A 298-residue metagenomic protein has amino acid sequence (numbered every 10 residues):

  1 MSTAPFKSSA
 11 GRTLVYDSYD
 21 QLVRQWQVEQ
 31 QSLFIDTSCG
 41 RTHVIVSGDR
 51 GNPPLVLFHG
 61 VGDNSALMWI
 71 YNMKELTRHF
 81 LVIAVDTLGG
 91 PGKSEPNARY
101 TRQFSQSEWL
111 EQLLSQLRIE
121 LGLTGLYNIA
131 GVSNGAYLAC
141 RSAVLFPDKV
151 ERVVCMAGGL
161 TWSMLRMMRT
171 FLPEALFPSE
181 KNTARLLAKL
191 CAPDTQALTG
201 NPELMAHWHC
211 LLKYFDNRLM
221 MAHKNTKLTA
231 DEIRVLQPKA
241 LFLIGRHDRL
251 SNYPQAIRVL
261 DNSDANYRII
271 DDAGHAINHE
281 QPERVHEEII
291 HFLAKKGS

Functional and structural regions predicted by a protein language model:
M1-L55, H79-F80, I119, A294-S298: Alpha/beta-hydrolase fold catalytic core
V46-G92: Conserved HGGG/HGGXW glycine-rich cap/lid loop of the alpha/beta-hydrolase fold
E75, L241-A273, H279: Conserved loop-alpha-helix segment in the C-terminal half of the alpha/beta-hydrolase fold that carries the catalytic
A84-A130: Active-site loop/oxyanion-hole signature of alpha/beta-hydrolase fold enzymes
S133: Catalytic nucleophile serine of serine hydrolases, specifically the conserved "nucleophile elbow" pentapeptide
Y137-V144, V150-S179: Flexible "cap/lid" loop of the alpha/beta hydrolase fold
S163-R166, S179-P238: Conserved alpha/beta-hydrolase catalytic His-Asp/Glu region
A265, I270-S298: Catalytic active-site module of serine/aspartate enzymes centered on a nucleophile-bearing elbow/loop
